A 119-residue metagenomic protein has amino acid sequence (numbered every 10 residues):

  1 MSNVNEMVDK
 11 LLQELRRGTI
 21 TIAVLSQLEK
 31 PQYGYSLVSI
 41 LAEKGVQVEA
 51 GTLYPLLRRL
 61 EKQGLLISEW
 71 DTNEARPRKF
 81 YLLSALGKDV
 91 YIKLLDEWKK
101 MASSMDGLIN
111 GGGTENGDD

Functional and structural regions predicted by a protein language model:
M1-Q13: Short, Lys/Arg-enriched N-terminal segment that forms or immediately precedes the first helix of a structured domain
N3, D89-D119: Amphipathic alpha-helical dimerization/coiled-coil segments that flank or bridge DNA-binding/regulatory modules
L11-Y54: N-terminal helix-turn-helix DNA-binding core of bacterial DNA-binding proteins
A50, R76-P77: Short, aromatic/basic-enriched loop-to-helix "N-cap" motif that marks the start of an alpha-helix at regulatory
R59: Alpha-helical DNA-recognition elements
Q63-R76, L82: Beta-hairpin "wing" of winged helix-turn-helix
P77-L95: Basic, amphipathic "hinge/linker" alpha-helix immediately C-terminal to the N-terminal HTH DNA-binding motif
